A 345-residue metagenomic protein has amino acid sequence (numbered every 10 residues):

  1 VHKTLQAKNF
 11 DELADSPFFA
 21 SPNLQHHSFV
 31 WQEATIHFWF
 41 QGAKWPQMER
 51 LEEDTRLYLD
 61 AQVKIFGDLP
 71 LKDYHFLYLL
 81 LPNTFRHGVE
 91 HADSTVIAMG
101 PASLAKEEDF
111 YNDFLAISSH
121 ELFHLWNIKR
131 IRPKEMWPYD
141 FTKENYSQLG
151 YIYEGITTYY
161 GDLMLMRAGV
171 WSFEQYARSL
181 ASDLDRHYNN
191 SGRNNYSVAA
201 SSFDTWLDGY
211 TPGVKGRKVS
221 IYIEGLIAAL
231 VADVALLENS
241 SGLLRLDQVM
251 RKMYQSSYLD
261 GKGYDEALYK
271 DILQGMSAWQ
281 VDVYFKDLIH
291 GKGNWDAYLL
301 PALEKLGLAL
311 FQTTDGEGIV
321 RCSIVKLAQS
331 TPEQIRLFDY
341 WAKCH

Functional and structural regions predicted by a protein language model:
V1-D60, K64-L71, T84-R86: Non-catalytic architectural context of zinc metalloproteases
F40-E52, L59, P101, E108 (+2 more regions): Second-shell loop/turn segments in exported
Q62, G150-D296: Active-site-proximal alpha-helical
K64-K72, S103-E108, L125, P133-M136 (+1 more regions): Secondary-structure transition/capping motifs at alpha-helix termini and the adjoining loop/turn into the next element
K72-N83, K129-I131: Short, solvent-exposed turn/loop segments enriched in Gly/Ser/Thr/Pro and often Arg
L81-V96: Catalytic zinc-binding patch centered on the HExxH motif and its immediate surroundings that defines zinc-dependent
V96-N189: Zinc-dependent metallopeptidase catalytic helix centered on the HExxH motif and its immediate flanking segment
S256-H345: Beta/coil-rich, acidic/histidine-enriched accessory regions frequently appended to metallopeptidases
